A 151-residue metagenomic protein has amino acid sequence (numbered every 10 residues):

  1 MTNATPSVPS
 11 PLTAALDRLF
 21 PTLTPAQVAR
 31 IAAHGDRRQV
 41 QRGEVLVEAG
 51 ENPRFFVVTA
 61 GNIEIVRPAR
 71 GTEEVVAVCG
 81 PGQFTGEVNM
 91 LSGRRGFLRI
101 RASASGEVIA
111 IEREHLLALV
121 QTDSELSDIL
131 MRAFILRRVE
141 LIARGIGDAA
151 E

Functional and structural regions predicted by a protein language model:
M1-L12, R18-A26, E151: A short, N-terminal "cap"/entry segment at the start of jelly-roll beta-barrel domains of the cupin/DSBH fold
A14-P68, T85: Regulatory nucleotide-sensing modules
F20, F55, V76-A77, V108-I109: A residue-level structural signature of the nucleotidyltransferase/glycosyltransferase Rossmann-like core
Q27-R30, R95-F97, E114-E151: A small-molecule sensor/coupling module
E51, V58, G93, R101-S103: A short, compositionally biased micro-patch
I65-V66, E87-V88, L98-A102, A118-L119: Short beta-strand His + acidic residue motifs that chelate non-heme Fe in jelly-roll/DSBH and cupin folds
A69-T85: Short acidic-glycine-tyrosine-enriched beta hairpin
G106-H115: A short hydrophobic beta-strand segment most commonly corresponding to one strand of the jelly-roll/cupin
